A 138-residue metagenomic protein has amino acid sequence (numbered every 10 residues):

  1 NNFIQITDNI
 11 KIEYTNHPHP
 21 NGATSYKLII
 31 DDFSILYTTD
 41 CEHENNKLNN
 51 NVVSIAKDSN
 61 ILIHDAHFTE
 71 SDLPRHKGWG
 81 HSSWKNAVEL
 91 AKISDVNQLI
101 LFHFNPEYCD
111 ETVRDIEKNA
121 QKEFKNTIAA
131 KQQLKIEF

Functional and structural regions predicted by a protein language model:
N1-N50, S54-I55, K135-F138: Core dinuclear metal-dependent hydrolase active-site scaffold
E44-Q132: Cap/insert and terminal regions of metallo-dependent hydrolase folds
